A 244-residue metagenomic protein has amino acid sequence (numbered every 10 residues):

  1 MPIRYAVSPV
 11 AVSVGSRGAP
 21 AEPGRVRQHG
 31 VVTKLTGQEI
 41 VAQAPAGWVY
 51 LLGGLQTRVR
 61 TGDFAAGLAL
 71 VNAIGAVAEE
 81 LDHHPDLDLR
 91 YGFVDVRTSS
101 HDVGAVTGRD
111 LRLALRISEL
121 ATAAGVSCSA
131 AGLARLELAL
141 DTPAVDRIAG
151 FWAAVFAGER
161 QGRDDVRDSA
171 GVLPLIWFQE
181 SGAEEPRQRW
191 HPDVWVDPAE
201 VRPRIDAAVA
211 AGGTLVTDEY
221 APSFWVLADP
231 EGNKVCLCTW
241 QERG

Functional and structural regions predicted by a protein language model:
M1-S13: Extreme N-terminal basic, low-complexity initiation segments that serve as generic localization/processing leaders
G15-V31: Short, Lys/Arg-enriched N-terminal segments with co-localized hydrophobic residues within the first ~10-30 amino acids
V26, V31-L35, G104-L133, L140-G162 (+2 more regions): Glyoxalase I/VOC metalloenzyme domain signal
G30-P45, L51-D102, L111-E137, R147: Charge-rich, low-complexity N-terminal segments
Y220-P222: Short, small/polar residue-rich loop motifs at catalytic or cofactor-binding pockets
F224-V226: Short hydrophobic/aromatic beta-strand element in the GNAT-like acyltransferase core that lines or flanks the acyl-donor
